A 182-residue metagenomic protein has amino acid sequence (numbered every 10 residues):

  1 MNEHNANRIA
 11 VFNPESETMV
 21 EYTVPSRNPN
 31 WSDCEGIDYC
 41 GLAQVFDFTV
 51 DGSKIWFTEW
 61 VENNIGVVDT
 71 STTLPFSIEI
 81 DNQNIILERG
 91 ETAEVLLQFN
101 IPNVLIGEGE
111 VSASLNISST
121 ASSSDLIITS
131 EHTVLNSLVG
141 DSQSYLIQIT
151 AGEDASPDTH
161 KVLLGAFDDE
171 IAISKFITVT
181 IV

Functional and structural regions predicted by a protein language model:
M1-H4, F57-V61: Conserved beta-strand positions in repeat-built beta-propeller and related beta-rich domains
N7-V11, N63-D69: A short loop-to-beta-strand structural motif that recurs across blades of beta-propeller domains
F12-P14, V50, I181: Generic beta-strand structural signal
N13-E17, T70-T72: Short loop/turn segments that connect beta-strands within beta-propeller blades
M19-R27: Beta-propeller fold detector
R27-G52: Beta-rich, blade/repeat-based domains predominating in secreted/periplasmic proteins but also intracellular
T72-V182: Long beta-sheet-rich domains in secretory-pathway and surface-associated proteins
